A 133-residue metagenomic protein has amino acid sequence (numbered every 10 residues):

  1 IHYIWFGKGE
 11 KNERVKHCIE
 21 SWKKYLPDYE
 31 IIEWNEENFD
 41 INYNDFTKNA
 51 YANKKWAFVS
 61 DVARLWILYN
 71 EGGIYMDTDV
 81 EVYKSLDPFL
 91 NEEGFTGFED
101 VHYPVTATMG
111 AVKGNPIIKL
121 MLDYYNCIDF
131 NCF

Functional and structural regions predicted by a protein language model:
I1-F46, K113, F133: N-terminal anchoring/stem segment of glycosyltransferases
I4, Y25, N49-A50, F89 (+2 more regions): Residues that form generic nucleotide/phosphate-binding pockets
S21-K24, W66-N70, A107, L120-D123: Residue-level signal for well-ordered alpha-helical scaffold segments within enzymatic catalytic domains
N35, N49, S85-N91, D129: Short, solvent-exposed coil/turn linker segments
F39-V59: ATP-dependent phospho-/nucleotidyl transfer catalytic cores
W56-P104, T108-K113: GT-A fold catalytic core of metal-dependent nucleotide-sugar glycosyltransferases, centered on the diacidic
G114-K119: Short helix-loop capping/hinge motifs at secondary-structure junctions, enriched in acidic/polar residues
L122-F133: Catalytic core and acceptor-binding pocket of nucleotide-sugar-dependent glycosyltransferases
